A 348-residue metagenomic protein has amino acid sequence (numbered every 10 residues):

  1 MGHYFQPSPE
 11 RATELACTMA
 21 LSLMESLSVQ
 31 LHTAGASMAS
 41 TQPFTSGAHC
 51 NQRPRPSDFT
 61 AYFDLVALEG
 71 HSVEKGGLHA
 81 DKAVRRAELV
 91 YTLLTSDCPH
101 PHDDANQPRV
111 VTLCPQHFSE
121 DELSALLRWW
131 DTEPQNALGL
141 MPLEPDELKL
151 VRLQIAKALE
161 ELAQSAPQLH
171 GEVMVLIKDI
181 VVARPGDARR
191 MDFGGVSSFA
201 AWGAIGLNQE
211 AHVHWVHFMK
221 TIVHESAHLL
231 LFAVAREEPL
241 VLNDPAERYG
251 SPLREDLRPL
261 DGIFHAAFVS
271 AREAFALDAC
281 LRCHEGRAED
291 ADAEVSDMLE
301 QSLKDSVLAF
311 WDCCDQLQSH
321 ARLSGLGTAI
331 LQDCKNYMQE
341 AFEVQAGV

Functional and structural regions predicted by a protein language model:
M1-T132: N-terminal low-structure segments adjacent to metalloprotease catalytic domains across cellular compartments
E133-A200, A211-H212: Auxiliary, metal-adjacent structural segments of Zn-dependent hydrolase domains
E161-A166, A200-A233, L326, I330-V348: Long, acidic, intrinsically disordered low-complexity segments
M174-I177, E238-D244, C283-L299: Short, glycine/acidic-rich hinge or "gate" loops at secondary-structure transitions that mediate conformational
S198, H212-T221, L229-D261: Post-HEXXH active-site segment of zinc metalloproteases
S198-A200, A267-R272, A276, L317-S324: Extended, composition-driven regions rather than compact fold-specific motifs
A246-G286: Post-HExxH zinc-binding segment in Zn-dependent metallohydrolases
E294-V348: Pan-zinc metallopeptidase signature
